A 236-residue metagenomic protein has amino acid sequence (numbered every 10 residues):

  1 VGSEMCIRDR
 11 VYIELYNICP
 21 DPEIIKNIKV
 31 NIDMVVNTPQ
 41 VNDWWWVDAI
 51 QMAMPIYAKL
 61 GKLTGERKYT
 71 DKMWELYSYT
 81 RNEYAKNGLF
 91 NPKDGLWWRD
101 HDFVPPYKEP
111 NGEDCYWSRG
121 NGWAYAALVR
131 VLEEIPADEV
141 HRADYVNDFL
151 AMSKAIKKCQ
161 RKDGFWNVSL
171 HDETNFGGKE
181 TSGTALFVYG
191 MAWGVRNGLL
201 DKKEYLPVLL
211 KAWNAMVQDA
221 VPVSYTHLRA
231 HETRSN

Functional and structural regions predicted by a protein language model:
V1-D9, T226-T233: Conserved small/polar residues in nucleotide/adenosyl-binding loops
S3, P22-N42, R67-F103, V146-G164 (+1 more regions): Long, well-ordered core segments of solenoidal/helical folds
S3-E4, T38-I50, P106-A126, A137 (+5 more regions): Solvent-exposed loop and edge beta-strand segments that line ligand/cofactor-binding and catalytic clefts
R8-P20, A53-E66, W123-H141, A185-L200: Well-ordered alpha-helical scaffold segments within catalytic/enzyme domains
R8-V11, P20, I24-N27, N31 (+1 more regions): Generic hydrophobic, aliphatic-rich segments that mediate packing or membrane embedding
Q51, A58-K59, S78-Y79, V104: Short acidic/polar capping segments at secondary-structure boundaries
L60-K68, P110-N111, C115: Active-site cleft segment of glycoside hydrolase catalytic domains centered on the general acid/base Glu
R142-G183, G194-S235: Non-catalytic carbohydrate-binding regions of carbohydrate-active enzymes
